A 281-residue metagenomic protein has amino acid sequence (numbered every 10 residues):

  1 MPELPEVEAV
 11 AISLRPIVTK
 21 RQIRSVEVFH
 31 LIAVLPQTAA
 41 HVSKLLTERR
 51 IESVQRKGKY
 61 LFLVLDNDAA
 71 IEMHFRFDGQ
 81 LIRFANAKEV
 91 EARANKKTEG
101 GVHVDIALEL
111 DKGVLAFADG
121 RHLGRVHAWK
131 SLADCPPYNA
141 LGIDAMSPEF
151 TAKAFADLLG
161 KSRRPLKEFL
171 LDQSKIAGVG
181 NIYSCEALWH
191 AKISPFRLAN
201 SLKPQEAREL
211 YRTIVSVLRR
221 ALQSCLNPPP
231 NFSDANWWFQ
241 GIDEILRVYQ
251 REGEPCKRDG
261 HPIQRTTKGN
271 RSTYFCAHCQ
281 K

Functional and structural regions predicted by a protein language model:
M1-A118, H122-G124, P255-R258, R271-K281: A cross-family signal for N-terminal binding/gating loops and helix N-caps that shape access to the active site
P2, E6, S147, E206: Catalytic cores of large soluble enzymes that bind and process phosphate-bearing ligands
T19, L35-T38, N86, S131 (+3 more regions): Serine/threonine-rich low-complexity intrinsically disordered regions
Q22-V42, Q55, L81, A154-K281: Basic, nucleic-acid-binding surfaces and adjacent catalytic neighborhoods in DNA/RNA-processing proteins
I71-G178, Y183-H190, L198: Phosphate/anion-contacting hairpin/loop surfaces
